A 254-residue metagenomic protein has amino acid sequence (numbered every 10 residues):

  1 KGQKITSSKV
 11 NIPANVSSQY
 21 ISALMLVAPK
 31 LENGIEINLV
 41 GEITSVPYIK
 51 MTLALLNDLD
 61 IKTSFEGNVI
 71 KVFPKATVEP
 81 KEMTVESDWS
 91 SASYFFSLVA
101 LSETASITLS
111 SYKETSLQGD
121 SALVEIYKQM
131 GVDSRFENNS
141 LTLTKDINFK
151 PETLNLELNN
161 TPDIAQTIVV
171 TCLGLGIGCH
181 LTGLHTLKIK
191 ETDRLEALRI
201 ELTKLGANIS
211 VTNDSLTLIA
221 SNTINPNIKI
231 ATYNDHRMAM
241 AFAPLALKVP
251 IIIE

Functional and structural regions predicted by a protein language model:
K1-E254: Short, structured segments at the rim of ligand-binding sites
